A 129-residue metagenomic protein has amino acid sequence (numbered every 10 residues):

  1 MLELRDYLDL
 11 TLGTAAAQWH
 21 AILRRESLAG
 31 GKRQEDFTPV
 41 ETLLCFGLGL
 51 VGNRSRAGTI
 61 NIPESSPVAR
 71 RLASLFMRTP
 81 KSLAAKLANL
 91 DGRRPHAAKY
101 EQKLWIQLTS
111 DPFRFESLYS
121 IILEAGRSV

Functional and structural regions predicted by a protein language model:
M1-V129: Intrinsically disordered, charged low-complexity linkers and terminal tails that flank or connect structured domains
